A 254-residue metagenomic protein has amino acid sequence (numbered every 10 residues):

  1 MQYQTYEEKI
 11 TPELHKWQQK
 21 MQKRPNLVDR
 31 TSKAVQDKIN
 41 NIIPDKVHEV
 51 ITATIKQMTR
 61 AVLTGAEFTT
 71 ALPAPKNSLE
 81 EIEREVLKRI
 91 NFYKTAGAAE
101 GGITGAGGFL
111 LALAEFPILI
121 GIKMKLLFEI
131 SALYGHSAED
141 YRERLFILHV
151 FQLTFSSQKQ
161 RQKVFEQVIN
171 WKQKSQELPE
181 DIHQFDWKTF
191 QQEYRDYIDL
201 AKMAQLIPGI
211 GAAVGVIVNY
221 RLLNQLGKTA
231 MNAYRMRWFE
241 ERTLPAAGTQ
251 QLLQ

Functional and structural regions predicted by a protein language model:
M1-E100, F128-Q254: Terminal, membrane-proximal amphipathic helices and intrinsically disordered targeting/regulatory segments
R89-I90, F116-L119: Amphipathic alpha-helix face/heptad-repeat signature
E100-L113: Transmembrane alpha-helix interface/packing and boundary motifs in multi-pass membrane proteins, characterized by
A114-P117, I217: Short, conserved micro-motifs enriched in small and acidic residues
L119-K123, I130: Conserved mixed alpha/beta catalytic, RNA-binding, or beta-rich assembly cores of soluble enzyme, regulatory
